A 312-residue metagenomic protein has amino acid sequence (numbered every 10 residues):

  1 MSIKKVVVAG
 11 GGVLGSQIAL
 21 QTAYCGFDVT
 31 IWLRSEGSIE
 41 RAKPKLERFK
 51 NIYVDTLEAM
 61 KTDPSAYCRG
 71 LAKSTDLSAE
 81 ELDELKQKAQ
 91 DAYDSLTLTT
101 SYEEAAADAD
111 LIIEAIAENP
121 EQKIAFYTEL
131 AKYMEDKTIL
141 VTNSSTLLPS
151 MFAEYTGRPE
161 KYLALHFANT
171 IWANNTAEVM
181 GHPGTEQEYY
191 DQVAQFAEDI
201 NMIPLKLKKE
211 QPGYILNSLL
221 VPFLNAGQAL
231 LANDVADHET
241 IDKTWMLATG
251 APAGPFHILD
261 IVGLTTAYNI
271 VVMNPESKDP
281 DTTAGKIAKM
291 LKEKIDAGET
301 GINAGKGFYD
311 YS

Functional and structural regions predicted by a protein language model:
M1-S74, Y133: NAD(P)+-binding Rossmann beta1-loop-alpha1 motif at the extreme N-terminus of oxidoreductases
S2-K4, C25-F27, Q187-E188, E198-K208 (+2 more regions): NAD(P)-dependent Rossmann-like dehydrogenase/reductase catalytic/cofactor-binding core
V6, Y24, T62-G70, S74-S78 (+2 more regions): Amphipathic alpha-helical segments at domain termini/boundaries
A9, A92, T99, A115 (+3 more regions): Structural motif
E80, T97-T156: Rossmann-fold NAD(P) dinucleotide-binding segment
L140-K209, N217: Rossmann-fold dinucleotide-binding core
